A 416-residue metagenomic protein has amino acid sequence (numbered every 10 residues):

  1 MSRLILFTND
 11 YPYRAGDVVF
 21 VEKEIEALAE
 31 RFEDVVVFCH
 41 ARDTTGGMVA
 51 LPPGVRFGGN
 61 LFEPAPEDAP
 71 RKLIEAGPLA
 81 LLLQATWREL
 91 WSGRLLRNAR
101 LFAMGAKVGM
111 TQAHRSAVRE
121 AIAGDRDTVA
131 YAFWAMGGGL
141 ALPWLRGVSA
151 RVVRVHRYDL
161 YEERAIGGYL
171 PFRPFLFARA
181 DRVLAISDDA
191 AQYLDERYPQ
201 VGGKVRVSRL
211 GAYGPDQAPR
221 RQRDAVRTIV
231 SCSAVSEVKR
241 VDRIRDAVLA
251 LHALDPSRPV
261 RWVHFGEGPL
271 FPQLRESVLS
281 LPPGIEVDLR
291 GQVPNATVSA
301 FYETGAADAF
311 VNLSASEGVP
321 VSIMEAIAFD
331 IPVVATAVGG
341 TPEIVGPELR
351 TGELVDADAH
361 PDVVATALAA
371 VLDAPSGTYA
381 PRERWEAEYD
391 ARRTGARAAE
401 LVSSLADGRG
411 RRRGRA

Functional and structural regions predicted by a protein language model:
M1-E67, D125-R126: N-terminal subdomain of nucleotide-sugar transferases
A41-G47, A178-K204, A212: A short, active-site helix/loop in glycosyltransferases that binds the activated sugar's phosphate group
L184, A212, D216, R220-L249 (+1 more regions): Conserved donor-binding/catalytic core segment of Leloir-type glycosyltransferases
Q217-R220, T297, A359, D373-S403: A charged, aromatic-enriched C-terminal amphipathic alpha-helix characteristic of glycosyltransferases across folds
R275-T297: Nucleotide-activated donor-binding/catalytic signature segment of Leloir-type glycosyltransferases, i.e., the conserved
A309, A328, P332-A335, E353: Short hydrophobic beta-strand element within catalytic cores of glycosyltransferases and related nucleotide-activated
A315: Aromatic "clamp/platform" in nucleotide-sugar-dependent glycosyltransferases that forms part of the donor/acceptor
P342-A369: Change "using UDP/GDP/dTDP sugars" to "using nucleotide sugars
